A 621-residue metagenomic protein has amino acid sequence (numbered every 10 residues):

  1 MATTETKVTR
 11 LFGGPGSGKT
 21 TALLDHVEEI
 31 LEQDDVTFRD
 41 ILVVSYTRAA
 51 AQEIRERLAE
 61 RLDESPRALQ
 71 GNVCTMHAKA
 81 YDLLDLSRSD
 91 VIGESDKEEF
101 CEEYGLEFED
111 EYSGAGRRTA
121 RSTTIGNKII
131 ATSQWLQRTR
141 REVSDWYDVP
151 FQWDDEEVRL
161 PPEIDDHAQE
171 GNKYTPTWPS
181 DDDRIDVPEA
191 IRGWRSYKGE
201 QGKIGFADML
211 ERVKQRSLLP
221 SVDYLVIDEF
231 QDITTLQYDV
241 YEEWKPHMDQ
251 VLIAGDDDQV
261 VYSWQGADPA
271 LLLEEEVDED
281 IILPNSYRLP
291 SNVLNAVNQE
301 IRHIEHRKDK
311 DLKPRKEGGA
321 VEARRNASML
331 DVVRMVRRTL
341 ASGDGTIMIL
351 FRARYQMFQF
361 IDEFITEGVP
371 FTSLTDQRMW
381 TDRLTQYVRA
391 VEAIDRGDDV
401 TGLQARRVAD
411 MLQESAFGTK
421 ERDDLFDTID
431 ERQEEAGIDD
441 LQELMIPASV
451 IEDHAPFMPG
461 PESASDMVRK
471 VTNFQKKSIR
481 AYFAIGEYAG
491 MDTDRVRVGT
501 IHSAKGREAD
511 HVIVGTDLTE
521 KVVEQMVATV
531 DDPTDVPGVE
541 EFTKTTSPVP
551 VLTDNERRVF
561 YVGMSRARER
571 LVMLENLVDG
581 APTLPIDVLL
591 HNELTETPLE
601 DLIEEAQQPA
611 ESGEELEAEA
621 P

Functional and structural regions predicted by a protein language model:
M1-S17, T21-A22, D40, Y112-V226 (+3 more regions): Accessory N-terminal region flanking or inserted into the helicase ATPase core in nucleic-acid motor proteins
M1-V91, N295-N298, V562-S565: P-loop NTPase Walker
G14-S17, D25, Y46-A49, Q231-G318 (+7 more regions): Conserved helicase motor core of SF1/SF2 NTP-dependent helicases
A68, P246-Q250, A567-E569: A short helix->loop->beta-strand "cap" motif at the edges of active sites that frequently abuts
T75, G205, M209, D494-T500: Conserved two-lobed SF2 helicase motor
V321-D331: Short acidic-hydrophobic, aromatic-tinged amphipathic segments that line or gate anion-handling sites
R334-R469, Y482-G490, R495-R497: Conserved helicase/translocase motor-coupling segment
E452, P459-V498, E508-H511, T516-Q607: C-terminal accessory regions
